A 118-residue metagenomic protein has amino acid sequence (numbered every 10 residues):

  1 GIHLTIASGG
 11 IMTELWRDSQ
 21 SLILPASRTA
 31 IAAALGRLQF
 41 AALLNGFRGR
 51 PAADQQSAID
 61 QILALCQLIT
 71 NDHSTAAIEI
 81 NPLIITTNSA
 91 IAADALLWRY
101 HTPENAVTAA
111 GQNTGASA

Functional and structural regions predicted by a protein language model:
G1-A118: ATP-dependent carboxylate/acyl-activation modules
